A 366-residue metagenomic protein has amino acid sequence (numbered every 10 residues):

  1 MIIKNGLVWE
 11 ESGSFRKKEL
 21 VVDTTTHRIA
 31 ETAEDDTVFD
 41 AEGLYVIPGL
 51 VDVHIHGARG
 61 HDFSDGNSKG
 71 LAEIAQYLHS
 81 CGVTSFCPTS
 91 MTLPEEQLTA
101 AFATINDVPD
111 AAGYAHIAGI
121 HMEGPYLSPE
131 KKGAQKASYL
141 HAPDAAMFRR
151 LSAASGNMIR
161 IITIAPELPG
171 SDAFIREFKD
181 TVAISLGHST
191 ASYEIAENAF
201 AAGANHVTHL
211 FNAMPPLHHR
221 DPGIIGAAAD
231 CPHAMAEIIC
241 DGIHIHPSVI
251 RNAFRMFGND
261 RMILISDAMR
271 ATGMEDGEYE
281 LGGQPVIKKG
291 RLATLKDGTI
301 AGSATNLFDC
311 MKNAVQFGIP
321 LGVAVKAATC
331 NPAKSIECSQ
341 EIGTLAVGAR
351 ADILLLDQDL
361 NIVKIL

Functional and structural regions predicted by a protein language model:
M1-E34, K364-I365: N-terminal metal-binding scaffold of metallo-dependent hydrolase/deaminase domains
M1-N5, A33-A72, Q76: Replace "His-x-His-based motif
G43, M122, F178, V207 (+2 more regions): Conserved, mostly hydrophobic/aromatic
Y45, V53, F63-H116, Y139-A154 (+1 more regions): Alpha-helical scaffold segments that flank or form the walls of functional sites
H56, A72-A101, A115-S128, S155-E167 (+4 more regions): Divalent metal-dependent hydrolysis catalytic cores, especially in the metallo-beta-lactamase
Q76-C87, S128-G156, N198-L210, D221 (+2 more regions): Active-site gating loops and adjacent loop-to-helix segments of metal-dependent hydrolytic enzymes
A153-M274: Active-site core of metal-dependent hydrolases
A227-A236, G242, F254-S266, A271-L356: His/Asp/Glu-enriched, well-ordered alpha-helical/loop segment that forms or immediately abuts the divalent-metal
